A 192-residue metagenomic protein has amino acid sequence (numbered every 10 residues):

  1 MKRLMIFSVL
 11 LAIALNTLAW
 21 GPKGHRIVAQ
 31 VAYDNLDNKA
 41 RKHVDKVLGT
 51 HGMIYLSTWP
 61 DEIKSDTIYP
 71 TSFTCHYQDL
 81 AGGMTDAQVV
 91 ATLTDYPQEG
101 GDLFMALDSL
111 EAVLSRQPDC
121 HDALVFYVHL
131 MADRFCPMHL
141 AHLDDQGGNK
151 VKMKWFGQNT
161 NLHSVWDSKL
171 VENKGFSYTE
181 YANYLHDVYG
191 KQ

Functional and structural regions predicted by a protein language model:
M1-L4: Positively charged n-region of N-terminal signal peptides that target proteins for export
L10-L11: Short, linear, compositionally biased motifs with a strong N-terminal bias
L18-L130, P137, H142-Q192: N-terminal, motif-rich segments that launch catalysis or mediate targeting to/interaction with membranes, typified by
